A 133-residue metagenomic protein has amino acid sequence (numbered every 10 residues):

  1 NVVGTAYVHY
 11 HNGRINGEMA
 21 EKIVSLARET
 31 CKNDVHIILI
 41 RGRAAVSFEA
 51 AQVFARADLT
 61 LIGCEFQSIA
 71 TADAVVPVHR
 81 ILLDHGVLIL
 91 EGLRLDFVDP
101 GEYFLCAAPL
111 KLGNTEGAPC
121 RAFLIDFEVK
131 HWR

Functional and structural regions predicted by a protein language model:
N1-R133: Active-/binding-site microenvironments in catalytic and ligand-binding cores
